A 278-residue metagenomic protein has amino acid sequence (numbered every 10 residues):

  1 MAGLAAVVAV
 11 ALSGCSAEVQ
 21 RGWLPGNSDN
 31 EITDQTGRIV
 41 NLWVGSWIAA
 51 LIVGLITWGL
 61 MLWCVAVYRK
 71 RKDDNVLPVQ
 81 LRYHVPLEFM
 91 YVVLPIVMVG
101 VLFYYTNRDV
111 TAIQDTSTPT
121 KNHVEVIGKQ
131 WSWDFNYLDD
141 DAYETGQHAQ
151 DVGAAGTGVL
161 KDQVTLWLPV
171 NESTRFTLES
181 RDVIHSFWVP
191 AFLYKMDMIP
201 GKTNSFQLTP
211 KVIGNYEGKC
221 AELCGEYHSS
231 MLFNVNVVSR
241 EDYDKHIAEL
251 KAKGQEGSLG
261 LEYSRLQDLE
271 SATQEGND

Functional and structural regions predicted by a protein language model:
M1-A17: N-terminal secretory/membrane targeting signals
G14, G54-Y68: Alpha-helical transmembrane segments
S16-W43, V65-D278: Non-transmembrane, membrane-proximal soluble domains of secreted or membrane proteins
W43-I56: Alpha-helical transmembrane segments
